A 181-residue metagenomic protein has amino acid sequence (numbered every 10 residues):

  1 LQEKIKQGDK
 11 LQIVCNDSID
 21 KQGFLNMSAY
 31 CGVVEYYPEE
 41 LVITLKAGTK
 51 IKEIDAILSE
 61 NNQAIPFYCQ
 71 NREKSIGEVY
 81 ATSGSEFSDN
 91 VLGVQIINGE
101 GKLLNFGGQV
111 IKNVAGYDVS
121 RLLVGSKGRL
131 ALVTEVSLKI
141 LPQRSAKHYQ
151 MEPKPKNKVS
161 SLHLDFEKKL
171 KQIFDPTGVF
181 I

Functional and structural regions predicted by a protein language model:
L1-Y37, L41-F67: Glycine-rich N-terminal segment of FAD-binding domains in flavoprotein oxidoreductases, spanning the beta-loop-helix
Q2, D55, R121, L164 (+1 more regions): Short glycine-/small-residue-rich flexible loop motifs, especially phosphate/cofactor-binding loops
L11-C15, Y68-C69, Q150-K158, T177-I181: Flexible, glycine/charged-enriched surface loops at secondary-structure junctions
Q22-M27, E152-L164: Active-site regions of enzymes building and remodeling cell-envelope glycoconjugates
V42-K46, Y68, I111, K158-L162: Catalytic cores of large soluble enzymes that bind and process phosphate-bearing ligands
I51, N61-E152, F180: FAD-binding subdomain of flavoenzyme oxidoreductases
L162-I181: Activity-critical C-terminal alpha-helical subdomain
